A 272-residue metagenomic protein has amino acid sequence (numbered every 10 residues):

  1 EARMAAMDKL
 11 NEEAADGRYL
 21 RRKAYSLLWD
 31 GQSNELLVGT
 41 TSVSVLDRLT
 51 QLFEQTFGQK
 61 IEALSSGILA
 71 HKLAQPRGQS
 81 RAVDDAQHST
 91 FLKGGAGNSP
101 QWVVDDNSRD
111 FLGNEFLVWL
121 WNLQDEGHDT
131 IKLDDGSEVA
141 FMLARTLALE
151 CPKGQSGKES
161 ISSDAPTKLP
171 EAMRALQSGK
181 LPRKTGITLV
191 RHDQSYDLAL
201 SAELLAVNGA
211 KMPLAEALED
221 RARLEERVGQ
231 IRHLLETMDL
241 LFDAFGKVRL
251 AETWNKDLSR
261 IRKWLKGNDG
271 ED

Functional and structural regions predicted by a protein language model:
E1-D272: Intrinsically disordered, low-complexity, charge-rich terminal extensions of nucleic-acid-associated complexes
